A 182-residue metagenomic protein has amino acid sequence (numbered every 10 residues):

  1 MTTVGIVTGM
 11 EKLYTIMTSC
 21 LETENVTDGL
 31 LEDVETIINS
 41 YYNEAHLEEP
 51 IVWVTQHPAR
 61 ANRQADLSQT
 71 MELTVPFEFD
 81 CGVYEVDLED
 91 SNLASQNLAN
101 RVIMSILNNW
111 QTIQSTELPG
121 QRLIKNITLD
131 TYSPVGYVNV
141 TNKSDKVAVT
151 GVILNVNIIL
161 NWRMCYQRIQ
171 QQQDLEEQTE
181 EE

Functional and structural regions predicted by a protein language model:
M1-S68, N109, I113-I124, I169-E182: Small/polar-rich, solvent-exposed N-terminal microdomains that initiate assembly or binding
C20, N25-T27, E49-W53, Q96-R163: Acidic-leaning, charged glycine-interspersed low-complexity segments
E32, I37, N43, L47 (+6 more regions): A generic signature of intrinsically disordered, low-complexity regions enriched in glycine/proline and charged/polar
S68-T74, G82-T112: Extracellular/virion structural assembly segments
Q69-L88, D145-W162: Oligomerization/assembly interface segments of phage tail-like spikes and tubes
D90-L93, R163-D174: Short, charged, solvent-exposed linker or helix-capping segments at domain edges/interfaces that act as flexible hinges
